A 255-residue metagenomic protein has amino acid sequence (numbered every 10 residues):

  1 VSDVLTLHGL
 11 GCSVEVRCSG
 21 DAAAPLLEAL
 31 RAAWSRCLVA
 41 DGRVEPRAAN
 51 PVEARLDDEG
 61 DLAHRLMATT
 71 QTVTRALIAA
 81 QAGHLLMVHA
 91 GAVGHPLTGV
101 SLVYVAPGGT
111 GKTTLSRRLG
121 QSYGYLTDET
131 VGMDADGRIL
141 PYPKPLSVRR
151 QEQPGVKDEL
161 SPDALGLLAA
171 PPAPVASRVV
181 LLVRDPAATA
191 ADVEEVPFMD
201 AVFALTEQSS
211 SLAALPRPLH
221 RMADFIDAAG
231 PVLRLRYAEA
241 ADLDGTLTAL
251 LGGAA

Functional and structural regions predicted by a protein language model:
S2-R36, A40-P51, E59-L62, A79 (+3 more regions): Glycine-rich, often acidic-flanked micro-motifs that create phosphate/phosphodiester-binding or positioning elements
L66-V88: N-terminal pre-Walker A segment at the start of P-loop NTPase domains
G109: Catalytic nucleophile loop
K112: Conserved lysine of the Walker
L115-S116: Post-Walker A alpha-helix
